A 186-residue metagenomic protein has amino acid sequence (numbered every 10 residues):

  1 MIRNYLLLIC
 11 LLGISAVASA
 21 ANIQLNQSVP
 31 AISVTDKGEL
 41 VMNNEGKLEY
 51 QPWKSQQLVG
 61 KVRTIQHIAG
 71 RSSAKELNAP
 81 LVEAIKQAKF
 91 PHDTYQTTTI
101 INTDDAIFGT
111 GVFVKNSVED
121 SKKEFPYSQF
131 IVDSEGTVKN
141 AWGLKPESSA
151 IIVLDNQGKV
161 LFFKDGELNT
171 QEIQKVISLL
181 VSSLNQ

Functional and structural regions predicted by a protein language model:
M1-L6: Positively charged n-region of N-terminal signal peptides that target proteins for export
L11-S19: Hydrophobic h-region of N-terminal signal peptides that target proteins for export in Gram-negative bacteria
S19-V29: Cleaved targeting-peptide boundary
I32-V62: A short beta-strand-turn-helix
G60-R63, D93-Q96, F125-Y127, S148-S149 (+1 more regions): Loop/turn elements at helix/coil->beta-strand transitions in domains of secreted/extracellular proteins
Q66-S121: Structural microenvironment flanking redox-active thiols in thiol-disulfide oxidoreductases
Q96-I100, V112-K145: Short, internal strand/loop/helix patches that form the active-site neighborhood or redox-interaction surface
E147-Q186: Thiol-/selenol-based redox modules, centered on thioredoxin-like and closely related oxidoreductase domains
